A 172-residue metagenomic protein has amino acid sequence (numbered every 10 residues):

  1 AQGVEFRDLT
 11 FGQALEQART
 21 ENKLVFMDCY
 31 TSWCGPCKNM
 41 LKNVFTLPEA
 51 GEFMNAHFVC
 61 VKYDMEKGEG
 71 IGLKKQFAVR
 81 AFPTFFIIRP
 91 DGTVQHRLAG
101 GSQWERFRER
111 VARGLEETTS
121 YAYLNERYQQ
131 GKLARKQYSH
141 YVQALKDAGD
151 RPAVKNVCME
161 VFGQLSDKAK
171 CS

Functional and structural regions predicted by a protein language model:
G3-L9, C29-T31, N43-G70, V79-F82 (+1 more regions): Thiol-based oxidoreductase modules, predominantly thioredoxin-like and allied folds used for disulfide exchange
R7-L24: A short beta-strand-turn-helix
E21-C34: Short active-site neighborhood of thiol/selenol oxidoreductases, capturing the structured segment around
K38-K42: Detector for the c-type heme attachment site
V79-S120: Non-catalytic, surface beta->alpha helical segment in thiol-disulfide oxidoreductase systems
G114, T118-A134: TPR-adjacent "capping" and linker segments in tetratricopeptide-repeat scaffold/adaptor proteins
Y128-S172: Oxidative protein folding and maturation machinery
